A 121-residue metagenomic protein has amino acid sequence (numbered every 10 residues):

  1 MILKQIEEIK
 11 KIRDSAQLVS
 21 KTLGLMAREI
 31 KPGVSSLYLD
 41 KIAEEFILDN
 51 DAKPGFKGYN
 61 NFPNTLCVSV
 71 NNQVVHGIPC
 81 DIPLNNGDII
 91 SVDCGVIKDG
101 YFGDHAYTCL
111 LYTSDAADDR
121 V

Functional and structural regions predicted by a protein language model:
M1-N60: Generic N-terminal segment detector
K4, S69-Y101: Acidic/histidine-enriched ion/cofactor-binding microenvironments in catalytic or ligand-binding pockets
E8, T65-V68, D88-I89, T108: Structural motif
Y59-N71: Short, basic/aromatic beta-hairpin or loop at an interaction surface
G100-L111: Acidic/polar active-site rim loop that often engages polyanionic ligands
Y112-V121: Single conserved hydrophobic/aromatic residue that forms the stacking wall/gate of nucleotide- or nucleobase-binding
